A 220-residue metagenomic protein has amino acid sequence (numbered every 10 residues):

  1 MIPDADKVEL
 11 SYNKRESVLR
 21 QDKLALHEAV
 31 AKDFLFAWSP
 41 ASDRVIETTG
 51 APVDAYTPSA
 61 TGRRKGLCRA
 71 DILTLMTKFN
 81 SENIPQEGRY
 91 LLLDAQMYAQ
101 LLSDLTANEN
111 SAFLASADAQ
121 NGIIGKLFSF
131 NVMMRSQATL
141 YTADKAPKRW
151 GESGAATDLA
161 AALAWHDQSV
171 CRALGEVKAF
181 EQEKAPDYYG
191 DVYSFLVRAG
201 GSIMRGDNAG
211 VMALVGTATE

Functional and structural regions predicted by a protein language model:
M1-L10, K14, M76-D104: Structured, hydrophobic secondary-structure cores that serve as assembly/anchoring elements
A5-S81, A213-E220: Alpha-helical scaffold segments that mediate packing/assembly in large oligomeric complexes
E9, P58-G66, D104-E220: Sequence/fold signature of self-assembling virion shell proteins
E16, E87, D187-D191: Residues at beta-strand starts and edge strands
A31-L35, P85-G88, S202-G206: Intrinsically disordered or highly flexible coil/loop and linker segments, enriched in small and charged/polar residues
P40, R44-E47, Y90, Q100-D104 (+1 more regions): Conserved loop-to-helix interface motifs that mediate assembly, gating, or partner/ligand docking in ancient ring
R69-I72, Y98, D167: Alpha-helix initiation and N-capping motif
